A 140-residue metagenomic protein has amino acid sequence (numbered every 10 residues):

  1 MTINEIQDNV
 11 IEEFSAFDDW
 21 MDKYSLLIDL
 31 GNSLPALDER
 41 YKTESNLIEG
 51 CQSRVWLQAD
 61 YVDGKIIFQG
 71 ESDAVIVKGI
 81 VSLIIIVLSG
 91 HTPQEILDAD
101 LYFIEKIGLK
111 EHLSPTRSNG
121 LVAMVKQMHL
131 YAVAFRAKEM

Functional and structural regions predicted by a protein language model:
I3-I11, A16-R54, Y61-V62, I104-M140: N-terminal intrinsically disordered, cationic/polar leader segments that include organellar targeting peptides
Q7-S15, D60-S72, G79, D98: Mobile acidic interaction elements
W56-Q58, L83: Short, hydrophobic/aromatic-rich beta-strand segments within well-structured domains
V75, H91, T116: Residue-level signal for short amphipathic helical patches enriched in basic/charged and nearby hydrophobic residues
V81-H91: Alpha-helical support elements that line or immediately flank enzyme active sites and cofactor-binding pockets
G90-I107: Glycine-rich phosphate/pyrophosphate-binding loops and their adjacent beta-strand/loop elements at enzyme active sites
